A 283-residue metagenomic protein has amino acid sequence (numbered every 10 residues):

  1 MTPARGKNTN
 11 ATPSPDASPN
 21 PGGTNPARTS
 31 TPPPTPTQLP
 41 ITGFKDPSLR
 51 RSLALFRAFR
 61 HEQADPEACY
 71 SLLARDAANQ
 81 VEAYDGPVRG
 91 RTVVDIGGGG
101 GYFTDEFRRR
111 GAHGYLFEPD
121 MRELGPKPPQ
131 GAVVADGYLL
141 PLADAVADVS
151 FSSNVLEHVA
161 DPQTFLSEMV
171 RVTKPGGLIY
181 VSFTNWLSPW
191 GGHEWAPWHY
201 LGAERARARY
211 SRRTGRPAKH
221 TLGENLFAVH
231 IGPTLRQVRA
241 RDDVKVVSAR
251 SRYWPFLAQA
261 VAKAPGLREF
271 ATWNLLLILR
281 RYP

Functional and structural regions predicted by a protein language model:
T2-L139, F151, F227, W254 (+1 more regions): Conserved N-terminal segment of class I S-adenosyl-L-methionine
G101, A160-T164, G191: Short N-terminal helix/helix-N-cap motif within the alpha/beta-hydrolase-1
V149-A160: A short SAM/SAH-binding and catalytic strip from SAM-dependent methyltransferases
Q163-L178: A short glycine-rich, Lys/Arg-flanked "PGG" loop and its adjoining helix->strand segment in the class I
L178-R207: Conserved class I S-adenosyl-L-methionine
E224-D242: Short alpha-helix
V229, D243-W254: Conserved S-adenosyl-L-methionine
R241-D242, A264-P283: Core SAM-dependent methyltransferase catalytic element
